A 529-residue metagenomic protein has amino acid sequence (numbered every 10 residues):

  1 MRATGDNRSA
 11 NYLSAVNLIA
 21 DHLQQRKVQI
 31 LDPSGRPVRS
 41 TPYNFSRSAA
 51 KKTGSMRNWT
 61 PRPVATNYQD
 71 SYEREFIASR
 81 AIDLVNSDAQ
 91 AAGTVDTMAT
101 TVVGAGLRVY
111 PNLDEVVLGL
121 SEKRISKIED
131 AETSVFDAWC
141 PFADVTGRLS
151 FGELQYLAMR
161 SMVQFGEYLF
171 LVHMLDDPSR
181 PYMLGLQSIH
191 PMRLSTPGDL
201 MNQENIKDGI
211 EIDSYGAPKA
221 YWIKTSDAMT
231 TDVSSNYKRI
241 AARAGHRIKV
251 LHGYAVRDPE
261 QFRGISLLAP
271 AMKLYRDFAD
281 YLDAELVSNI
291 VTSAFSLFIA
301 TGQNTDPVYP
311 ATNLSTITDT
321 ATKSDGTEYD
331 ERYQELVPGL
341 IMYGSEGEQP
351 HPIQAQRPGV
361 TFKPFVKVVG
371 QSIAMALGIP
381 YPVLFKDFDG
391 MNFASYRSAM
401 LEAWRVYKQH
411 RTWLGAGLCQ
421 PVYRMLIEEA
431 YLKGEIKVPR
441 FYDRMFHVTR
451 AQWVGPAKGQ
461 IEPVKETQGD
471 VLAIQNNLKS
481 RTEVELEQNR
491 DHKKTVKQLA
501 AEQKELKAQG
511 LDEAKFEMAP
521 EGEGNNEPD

Functional and structural regions predicted by a protein language model:
M1-L118: N-terminal-proximal low-complexity accessory segments that begin disordered and transition into the first
M1-L31, G370, D387, R397-S398 (+1 more regions): C-terminal anchoring/interaction modules
D32, D213, K323: Acidic surface patches and DE-rich sequence motifs
G35-R57, D232-S235, T312-D325, M518-D529: Intrinsically disordered, low-complexity linkers and terminal tails enriched in Pro/Gly and often acidic or mixed-charge
A92-V256, A473: Structured, mid-chain assembly/scaffold modules that mediate subunit interfaces within large macromolecular complexes
W139, Y275, L282-E285, A376-L377 (+4 more regions): Generic structural signal for hydrophobic core residues of well-folded globular domains
R148-V172, T318-A321, G326, P358-I461: C-terminal amphipathic alpha-helical
K249-S395, A399, F441: Extended, charged amphipathic alpha-helical segments
